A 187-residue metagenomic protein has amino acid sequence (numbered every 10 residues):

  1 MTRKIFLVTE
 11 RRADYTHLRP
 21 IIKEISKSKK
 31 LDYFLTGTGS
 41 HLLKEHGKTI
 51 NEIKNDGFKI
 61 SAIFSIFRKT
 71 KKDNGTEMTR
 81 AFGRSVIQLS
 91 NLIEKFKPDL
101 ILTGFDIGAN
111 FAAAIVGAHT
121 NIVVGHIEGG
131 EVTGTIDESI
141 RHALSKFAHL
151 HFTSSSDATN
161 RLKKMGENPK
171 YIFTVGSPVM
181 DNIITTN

Functional and structural regions predicted by a protein language model:
M1-H41: N-terminal subdomain of nucleotide-sugar transferases
D14-L18, D106-A114, T159: Short glycine/serine/threonine-rich phosphate/pyrophosphate-binding segments that cradle anionic phosphate groups
D32-A81, Q88: Conserved nucleotide-sugar phosphate-binding/catalytic loop shared by glycosyltransferases and other
H41-K44, F147-N187: A nucleotide-sugar donor-handling region in carbohydrate enzymes
N91-G108: Short N-terminal targeting/anchoring amphipathic segment
A113-G117, A143-L144: Hydrophobic/aromatic ligand-binding patch that stacks against planar heteroaromatic rings of cofactors or nucleotides
V116-G130: Active-site proximal beta-strand in glycosyltransferases
T133-H149: A conserved, positively charged/aromatic
